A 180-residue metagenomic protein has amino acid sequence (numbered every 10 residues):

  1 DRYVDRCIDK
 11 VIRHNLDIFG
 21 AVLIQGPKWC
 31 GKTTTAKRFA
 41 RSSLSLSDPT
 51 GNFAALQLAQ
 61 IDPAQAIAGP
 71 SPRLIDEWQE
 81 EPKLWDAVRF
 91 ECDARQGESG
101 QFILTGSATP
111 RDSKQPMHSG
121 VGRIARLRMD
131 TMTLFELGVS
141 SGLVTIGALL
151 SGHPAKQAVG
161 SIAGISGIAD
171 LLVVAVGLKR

Functional and structural regions predicted by a protein language model:
D1-L16: N-terminal pre-Walker A segment at the start of P-loop NTPase domains
I24: Hydrophobic anchor at the beta1->P-loop junction of P-loop NTPases
K32-T33: Conserved lysine of the Walker
S43-P72: Short glycine-rich substrate-engagement loop in P-loop NTPases that contacts/grips substrate
L74-I75, G100-S107, R128, L137: Structural recognition of the conserved hydrophobic beta-strand(s) that form the central parallel beta-sheet of P-loop
W85-P110, H118: Conserved catalytic/switch belt of AAA+ P-loop NTPases
S113-R180: Interdomain motor-coupling "hinge/lid" segment immediately C-terminal to the ATP-binding subdomain of NTP-driven enzymes
